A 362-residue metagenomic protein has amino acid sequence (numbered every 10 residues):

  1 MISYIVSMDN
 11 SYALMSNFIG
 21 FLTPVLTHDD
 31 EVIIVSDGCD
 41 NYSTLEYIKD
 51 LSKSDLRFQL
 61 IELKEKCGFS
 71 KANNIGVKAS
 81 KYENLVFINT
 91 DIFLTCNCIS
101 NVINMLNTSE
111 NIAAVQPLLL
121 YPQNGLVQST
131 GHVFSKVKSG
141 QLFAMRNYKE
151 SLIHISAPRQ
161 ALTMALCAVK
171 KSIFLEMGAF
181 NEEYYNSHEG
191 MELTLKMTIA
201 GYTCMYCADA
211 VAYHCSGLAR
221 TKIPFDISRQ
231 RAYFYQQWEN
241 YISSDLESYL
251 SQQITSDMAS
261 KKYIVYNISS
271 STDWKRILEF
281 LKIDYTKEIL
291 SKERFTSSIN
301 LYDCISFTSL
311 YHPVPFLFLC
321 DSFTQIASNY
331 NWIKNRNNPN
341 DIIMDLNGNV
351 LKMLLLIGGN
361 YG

Functional and structural regions predicted by a protein language model:
G20-D29: Short, acidic, metal-binding catalytic loop of nucleotide-sugar glycosyltransferases
S36-L45: A conserved acidic beta->alpha catalytic loop
L63-S80: Glycine-rich, basic loop-to-helix element that forms the pyrophosphate-binding segment of sugar-nucleotide handling
L85: Short aromatic/hydrophobic "clamp" motif used to bind/position activated sugar donors
N89-F93, L317, S322-F323: The conserved acidic donor/metal-binding loop of glycosyltransferases
C96-F134: Conserved donor NDP-sugar-binding/catalytic core segment of glycosyltransferases
V102, Q160-G178, E183-V211: A short, conserved alpha-helix in the catalytic core of glycosyltransferases
A113, Q123-N124, K136-P158, C204 (+10 more regions): C-terminal, non-catalytic tails of nucleotide-sugar-dependent glycosyltransferases
